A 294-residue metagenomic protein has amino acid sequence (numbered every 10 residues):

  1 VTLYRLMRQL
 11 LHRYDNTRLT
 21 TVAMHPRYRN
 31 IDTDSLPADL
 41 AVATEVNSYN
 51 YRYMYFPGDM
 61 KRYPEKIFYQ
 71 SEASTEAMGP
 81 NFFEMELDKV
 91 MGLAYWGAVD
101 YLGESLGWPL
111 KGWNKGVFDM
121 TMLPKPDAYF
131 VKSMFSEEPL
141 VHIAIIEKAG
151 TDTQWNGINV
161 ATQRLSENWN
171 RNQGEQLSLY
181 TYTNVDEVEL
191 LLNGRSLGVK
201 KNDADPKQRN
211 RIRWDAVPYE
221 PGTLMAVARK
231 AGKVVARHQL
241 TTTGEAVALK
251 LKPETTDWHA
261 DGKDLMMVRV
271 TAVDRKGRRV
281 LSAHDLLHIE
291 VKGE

Functional and structural regions predicted by a protein language model:
T2-R27, A38-G262, R275-K276: Substrate-binding clefts and catalytic carboxylate motifs of secreted carbohydrate-active enzymes
R29-I31: Sequence/structural signature of outer-membrane beta-barrel proteins
S178, M267, L286: Broad gene-expression machinery/nucleic-acid interaction feature
E189, R195-V199, H284-E294: Short, well-ordered beta-strand segments
G262-V268: Short, solvent-exposed loop/turn segments enriched in Ser/Thr/Gly
V268-A272, G277: Short, well-ordered beta-strand segments enriched in hydrophobic/aromatic residues
R279-S282: Short acidic/proline- and small/hydrophobic-mixed sequence motifs that coincide with surface turns and coil-to-beta
